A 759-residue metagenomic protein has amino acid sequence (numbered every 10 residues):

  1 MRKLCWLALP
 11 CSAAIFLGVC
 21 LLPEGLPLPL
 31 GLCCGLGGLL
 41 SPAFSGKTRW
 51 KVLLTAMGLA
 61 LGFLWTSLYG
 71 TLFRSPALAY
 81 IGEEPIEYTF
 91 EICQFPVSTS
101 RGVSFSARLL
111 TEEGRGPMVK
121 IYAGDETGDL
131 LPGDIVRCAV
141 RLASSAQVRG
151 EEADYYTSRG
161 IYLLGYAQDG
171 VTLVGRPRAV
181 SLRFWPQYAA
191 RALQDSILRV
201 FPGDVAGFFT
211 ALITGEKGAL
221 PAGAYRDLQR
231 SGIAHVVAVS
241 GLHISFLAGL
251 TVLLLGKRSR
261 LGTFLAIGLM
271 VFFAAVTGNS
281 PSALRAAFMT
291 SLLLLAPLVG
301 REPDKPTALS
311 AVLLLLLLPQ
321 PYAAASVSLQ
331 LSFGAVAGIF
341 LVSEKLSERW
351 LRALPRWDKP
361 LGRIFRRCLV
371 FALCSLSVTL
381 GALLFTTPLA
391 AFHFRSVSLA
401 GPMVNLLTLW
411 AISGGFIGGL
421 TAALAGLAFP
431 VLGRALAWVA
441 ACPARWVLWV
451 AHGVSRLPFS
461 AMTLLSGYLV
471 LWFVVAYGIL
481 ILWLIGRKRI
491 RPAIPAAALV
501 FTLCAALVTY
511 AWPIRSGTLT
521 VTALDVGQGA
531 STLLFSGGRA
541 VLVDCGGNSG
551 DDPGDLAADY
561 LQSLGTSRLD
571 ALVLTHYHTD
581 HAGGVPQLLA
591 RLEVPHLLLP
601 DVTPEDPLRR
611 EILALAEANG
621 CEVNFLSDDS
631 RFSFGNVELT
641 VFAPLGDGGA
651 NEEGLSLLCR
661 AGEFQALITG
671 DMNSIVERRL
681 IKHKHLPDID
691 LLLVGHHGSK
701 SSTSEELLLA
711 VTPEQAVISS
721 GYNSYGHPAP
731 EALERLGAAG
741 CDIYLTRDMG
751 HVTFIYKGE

Functional and structural regions predicted by a protein language model:
M1-A79, A189, R285: N-terminal leader/targeting segments
M1-P42, R434-I485: Membrane-embedded alpha-helical segments of integral membrane proteins
W6, A14, L54-M57, A222-P402 (+6 more regions): Hydrophobic alpha-helical transmembrane segments in multi-pass membrane proteins
A60-H235, D555-Q562, R568, V602-P604 (+3 more regions): Membrane-interface helix/helix-cap signal primarily in integral membrane proteins
S158-L294, A571, H596, L639 (+4 more regions): Aromatic-rich juxtamembrane segments at the membrane interface
K217, L317-A325, H452-A571, E617-L691 (+1 more regions): Core dinuclear metal-dependent hydrolase active-site scaffold
L569-D580, V602-T603, L692-H696: Metallo-beta-lactamase
H596, E677-H751: Cap/insert and terminal regions of metallo-dependent hydrolase folds
